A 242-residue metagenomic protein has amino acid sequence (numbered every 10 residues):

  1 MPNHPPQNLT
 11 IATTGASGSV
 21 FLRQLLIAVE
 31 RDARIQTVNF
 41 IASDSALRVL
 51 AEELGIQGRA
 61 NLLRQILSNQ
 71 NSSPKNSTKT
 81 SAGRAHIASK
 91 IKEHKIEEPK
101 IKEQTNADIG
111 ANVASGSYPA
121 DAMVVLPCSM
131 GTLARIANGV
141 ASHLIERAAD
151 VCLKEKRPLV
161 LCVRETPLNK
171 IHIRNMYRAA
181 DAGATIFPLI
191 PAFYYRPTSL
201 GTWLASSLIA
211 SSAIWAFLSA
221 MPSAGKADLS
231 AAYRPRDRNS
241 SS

Functional and structural regions predicted by a protein language model:
P2-L159, L168-S242: A cross-family phosphate/adenosyl-ligand binding-site feature
